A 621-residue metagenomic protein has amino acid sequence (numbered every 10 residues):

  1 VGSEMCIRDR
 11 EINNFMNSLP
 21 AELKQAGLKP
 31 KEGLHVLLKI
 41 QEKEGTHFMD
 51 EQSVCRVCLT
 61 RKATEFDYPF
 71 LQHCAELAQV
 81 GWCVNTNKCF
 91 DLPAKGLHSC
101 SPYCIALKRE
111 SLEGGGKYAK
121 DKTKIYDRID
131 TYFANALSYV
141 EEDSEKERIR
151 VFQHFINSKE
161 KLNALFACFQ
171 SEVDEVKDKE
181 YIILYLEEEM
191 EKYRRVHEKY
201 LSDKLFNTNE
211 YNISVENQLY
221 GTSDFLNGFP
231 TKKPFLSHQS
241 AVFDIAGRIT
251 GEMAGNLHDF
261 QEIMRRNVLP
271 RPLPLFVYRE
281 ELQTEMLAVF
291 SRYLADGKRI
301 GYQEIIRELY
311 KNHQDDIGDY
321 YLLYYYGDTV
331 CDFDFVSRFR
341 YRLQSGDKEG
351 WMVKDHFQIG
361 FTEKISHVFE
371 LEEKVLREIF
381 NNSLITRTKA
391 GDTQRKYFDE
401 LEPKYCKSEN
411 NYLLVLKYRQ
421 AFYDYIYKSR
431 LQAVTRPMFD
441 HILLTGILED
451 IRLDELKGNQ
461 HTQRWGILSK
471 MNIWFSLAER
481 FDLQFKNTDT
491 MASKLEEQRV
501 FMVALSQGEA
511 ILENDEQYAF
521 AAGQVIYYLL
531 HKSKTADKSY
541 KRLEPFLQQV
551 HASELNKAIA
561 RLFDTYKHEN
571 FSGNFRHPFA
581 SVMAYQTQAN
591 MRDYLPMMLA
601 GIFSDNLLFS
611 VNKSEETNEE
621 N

Functional and structural regions predicted by a protein language model:
V1-I7: Short, small-residue-biased leader/transition segments that mark boundaries at the very start of proteins
R8-I156, H313-Y320, Y324-N621: Long, contiguous all-alpha helical interaction modules
A136-L309: Basic, glycine-/proline-tolerant helical and adjacent loop/strand elements that line or dock onto nucleic-acid
